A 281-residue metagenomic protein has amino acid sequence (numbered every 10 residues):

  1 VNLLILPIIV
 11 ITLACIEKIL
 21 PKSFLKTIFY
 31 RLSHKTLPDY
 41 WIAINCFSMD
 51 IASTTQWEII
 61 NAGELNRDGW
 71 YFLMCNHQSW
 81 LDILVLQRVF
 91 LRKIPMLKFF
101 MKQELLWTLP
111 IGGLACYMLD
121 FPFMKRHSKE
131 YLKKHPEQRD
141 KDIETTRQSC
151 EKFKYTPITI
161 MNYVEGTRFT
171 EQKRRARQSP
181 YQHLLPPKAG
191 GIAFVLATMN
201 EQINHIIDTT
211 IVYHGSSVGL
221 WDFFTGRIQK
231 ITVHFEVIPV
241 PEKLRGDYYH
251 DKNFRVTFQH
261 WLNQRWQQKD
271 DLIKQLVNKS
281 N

Functional and structural regions predicted by a protein language model:
V1-Y71, H77, V85: Membrane-anchoring hydrophobic helices of lipid-metabolizing enzymes
F24-W41, R67-H135: Catalytic core of membrane glycerolipid acyltransferases/transacylases, capturing the structured, soluble-facing
N61, M74-H77, M101-Q103, Y163-E165 (+1 more regions): Short His-Asn-centered micro-motif
E64, L91, E151-Y155, N200: Residue-level signal for alpha-helix termini/capping positions
L97, L106-P122, H127, K154-Y248: A cross-family acyltransferase "interaction/gating" segment
Y131-K141, R175-Q182: Short, flexible/disordered intra-domain loops and linkers
Q138-E151: A Trp-anchored, charged/polar loop motif used as the substrate-binding/catalytic surface of acyl/ester-handling
G246-N281: Accessory terminal regions of nucleic-acid processing enzymes
